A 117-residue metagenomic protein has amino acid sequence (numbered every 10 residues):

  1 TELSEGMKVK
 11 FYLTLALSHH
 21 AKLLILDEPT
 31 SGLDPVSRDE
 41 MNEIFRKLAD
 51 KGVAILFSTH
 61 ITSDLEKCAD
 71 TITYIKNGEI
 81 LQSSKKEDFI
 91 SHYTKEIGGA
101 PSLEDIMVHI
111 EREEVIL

Functional and structural regions predicted by a protein language model:
L13: Hydrophobic anchor residue at the start of the ABC signature
L24-E28: Catalytic Walker B motif of ABC-type/P-loop ATPase nucleotide-binding domains
P35-S37: Helix N-cap at the start of a conserved alpha-helix in ABC-type nucleotide-binding domains
V53-I61: Conserved H-loop
L65-K67: A short, surface-exposed alpha-helical micro-motif characterized by mixed small hydrophobic and charged/polar residues
S83-S84: ABC ATPase "signature
